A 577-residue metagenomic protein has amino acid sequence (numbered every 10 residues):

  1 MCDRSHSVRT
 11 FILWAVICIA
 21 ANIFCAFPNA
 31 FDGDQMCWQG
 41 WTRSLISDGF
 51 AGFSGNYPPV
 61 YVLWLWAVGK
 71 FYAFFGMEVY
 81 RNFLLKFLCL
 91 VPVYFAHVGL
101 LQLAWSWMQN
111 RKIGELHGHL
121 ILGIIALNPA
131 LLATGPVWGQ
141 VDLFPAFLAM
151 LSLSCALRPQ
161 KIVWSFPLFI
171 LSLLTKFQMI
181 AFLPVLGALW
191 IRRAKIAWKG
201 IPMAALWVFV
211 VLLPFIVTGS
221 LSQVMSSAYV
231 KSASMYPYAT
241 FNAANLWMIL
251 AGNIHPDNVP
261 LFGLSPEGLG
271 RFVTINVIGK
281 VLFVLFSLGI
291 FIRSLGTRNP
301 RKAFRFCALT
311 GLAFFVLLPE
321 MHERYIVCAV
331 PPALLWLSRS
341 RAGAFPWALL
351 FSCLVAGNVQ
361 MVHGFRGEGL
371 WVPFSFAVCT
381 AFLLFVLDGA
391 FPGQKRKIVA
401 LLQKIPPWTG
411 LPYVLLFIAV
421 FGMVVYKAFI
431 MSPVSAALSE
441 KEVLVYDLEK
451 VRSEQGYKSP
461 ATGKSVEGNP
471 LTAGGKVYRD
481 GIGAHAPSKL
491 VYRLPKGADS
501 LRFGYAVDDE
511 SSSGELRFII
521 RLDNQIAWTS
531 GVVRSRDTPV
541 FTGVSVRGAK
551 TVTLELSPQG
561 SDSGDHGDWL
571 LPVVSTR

Functional and structural regions predicted by a protein language model:
M1-F24, Q109, E115-I121, A381-F417: Start-transfer (signal-anchor) and selected internal transmembrane alpha helices of multi-pass inner/ER membrane
C2, R111-E115, M150-W164, S172 (+2 more regions): Membrane-interface transmembrane helices that cradle and orient dolichyl/undecaprenyl
R9, C18, V93, H97-L101 (+3 more regions): Aromatic/glycine/proline-enriched transmembrane-helix motif characteristic of membrane-embedded glycan-assembly enzymes
L13-C18, R193-V217, K231, L349-C353: Hydrophobic alpha-helical membrane-interfacial segments at the cytosolic entry of transmembrane helices
A133, S152-C155, I162-A188, V210 (+1 more regions): Membrane-interface alpha helices of multi-pass inner-membrane proteins
R158, A181-L206, I216-S220, C328: Perimembrane helix-loop-helix junctions
S226-M235, A239, I275, I292 (+2 more regions): Transmembrane helical bundles and short interhelical boundary loops of multi-pass, membrane-embedded
P406, G410-P412, L416, V420-R577: Gly-Asp-aromatic-enriched flexible segments
